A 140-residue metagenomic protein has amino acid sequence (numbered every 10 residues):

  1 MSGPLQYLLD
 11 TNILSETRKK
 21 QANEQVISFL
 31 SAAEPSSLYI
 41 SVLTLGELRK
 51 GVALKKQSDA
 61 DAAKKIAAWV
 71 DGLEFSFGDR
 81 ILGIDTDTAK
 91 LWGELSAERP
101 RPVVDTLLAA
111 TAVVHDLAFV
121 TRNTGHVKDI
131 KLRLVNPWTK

Functional and structural regions predicted by a protein language model:
S2-L8, R18, E24-V114, A118 (+2 more regions): PIN-domain endoribonuclease scaffold, especially VapC-family toxins
T121: Short beta-strand/turn micro-motifs composed of small residues that flank or help shape donor/cofactor-binding pockets
T124-H126: C-terminal structural segments of small proteins and small subunits
